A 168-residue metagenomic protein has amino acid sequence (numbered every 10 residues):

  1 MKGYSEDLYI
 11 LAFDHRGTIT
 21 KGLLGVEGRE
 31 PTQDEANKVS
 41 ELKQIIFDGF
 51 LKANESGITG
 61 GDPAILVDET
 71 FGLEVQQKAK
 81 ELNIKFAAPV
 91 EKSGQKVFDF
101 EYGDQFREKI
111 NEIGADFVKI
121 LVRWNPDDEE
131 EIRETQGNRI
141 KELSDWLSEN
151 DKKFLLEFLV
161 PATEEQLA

Functional and structural regions predicted by a protein language model:
M1-I132: Alpha/beta catalytic barrel-like cores
W124-D128, Q136-A168: Conserved anion-binding
